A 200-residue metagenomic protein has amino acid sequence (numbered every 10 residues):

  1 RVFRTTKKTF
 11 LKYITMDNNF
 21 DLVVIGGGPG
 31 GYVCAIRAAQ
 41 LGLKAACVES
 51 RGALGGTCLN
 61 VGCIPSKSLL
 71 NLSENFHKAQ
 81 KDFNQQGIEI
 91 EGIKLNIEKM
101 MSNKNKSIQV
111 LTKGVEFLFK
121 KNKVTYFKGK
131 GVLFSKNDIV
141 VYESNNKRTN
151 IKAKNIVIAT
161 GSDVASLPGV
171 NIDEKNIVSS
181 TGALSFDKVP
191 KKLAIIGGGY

Functional and structural regions predicted by a protein language model:
V2-T15: Short, Lys/Arg-enriched N-terminal segments with co-localized hydrophobic residues within the first ~10-30 amino acids
D17-F20, R37-L43, E49-V189: Glycine-rich flavin
D17-G28, K191-G199: Beta1/beta-strand and adjacent pyrophosphate-binding region of the FAD-binding site in flavoprotein oxidoreductases
I25, V48-E49: The conserved SAM/SAH-binding core of class I Rossmann-like methyltransferase domains, concentrating on the hydrophobic
G31: N-terminal Rossmann-fold NAD(P) dinucleotide-binding loop
C34: Aromatic/hydrophobic pocket-lining residues that form π-stacking "cages" and hydrophobic walls in ligand
A45-A46, A194: Small side chains
